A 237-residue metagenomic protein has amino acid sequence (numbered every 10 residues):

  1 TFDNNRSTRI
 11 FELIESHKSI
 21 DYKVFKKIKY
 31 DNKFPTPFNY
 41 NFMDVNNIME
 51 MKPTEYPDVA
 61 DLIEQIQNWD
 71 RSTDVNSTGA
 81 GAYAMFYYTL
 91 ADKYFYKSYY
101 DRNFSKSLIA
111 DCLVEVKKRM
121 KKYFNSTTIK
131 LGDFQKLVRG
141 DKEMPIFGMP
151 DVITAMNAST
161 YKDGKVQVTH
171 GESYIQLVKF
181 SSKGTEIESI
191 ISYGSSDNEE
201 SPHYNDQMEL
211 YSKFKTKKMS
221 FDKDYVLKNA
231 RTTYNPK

Functional and structural regions predicted by a protein language model:
T1-M43, M49, E55, D61-K237: C-terminal/peripheral segments of proteins
